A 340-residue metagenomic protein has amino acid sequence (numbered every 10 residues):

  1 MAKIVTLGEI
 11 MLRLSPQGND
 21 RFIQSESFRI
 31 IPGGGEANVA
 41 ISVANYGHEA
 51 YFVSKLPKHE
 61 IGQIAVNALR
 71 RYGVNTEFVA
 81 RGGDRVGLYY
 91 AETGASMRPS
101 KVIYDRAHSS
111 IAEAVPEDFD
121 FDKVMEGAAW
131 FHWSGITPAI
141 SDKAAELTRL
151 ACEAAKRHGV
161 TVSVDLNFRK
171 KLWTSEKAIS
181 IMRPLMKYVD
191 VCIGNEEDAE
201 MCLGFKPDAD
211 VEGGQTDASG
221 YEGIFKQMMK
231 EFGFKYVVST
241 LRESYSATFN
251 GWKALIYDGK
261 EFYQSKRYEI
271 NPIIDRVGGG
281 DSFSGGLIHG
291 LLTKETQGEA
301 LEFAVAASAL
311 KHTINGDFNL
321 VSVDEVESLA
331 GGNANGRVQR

Functional and structural regions predicted by a protein language model:
M1-E77, A95-M97, I111-P116, P272-I274 (+1 more regions): Glycine-rich phosphate/adenosyl-contacting loop at the front of the ribokinase-like
I10, L166, S282: Active-site metal-binding loops of divalent metal-dependent hydrolases
A44, R70, R149, E153-R157 (+1 more regions): Anion (oxyanion) recognition and catalysis
E92-A145: Conserved phosphate-binding/catalytic loop of the ribokinase/pfkB sugar-kinase fold
A154-T161, F232-K235: A short helix->loop->beta-strand "cap" motif at the edges of active sites that frequently abuts
V162-V164, C192: Hydrophobic faces of well-ordered beta-strands that scaffold small-molecule active sites in alpha/beta enzyme cores
L172-G259: Conserved phosphate/ATP/ADP-binding segment of small-molecule kinases
Y263-N333, R340: Conserved post-catalytic alpha-helical subdomain immediately downstream of the catalytic base and nucleotide-binding
